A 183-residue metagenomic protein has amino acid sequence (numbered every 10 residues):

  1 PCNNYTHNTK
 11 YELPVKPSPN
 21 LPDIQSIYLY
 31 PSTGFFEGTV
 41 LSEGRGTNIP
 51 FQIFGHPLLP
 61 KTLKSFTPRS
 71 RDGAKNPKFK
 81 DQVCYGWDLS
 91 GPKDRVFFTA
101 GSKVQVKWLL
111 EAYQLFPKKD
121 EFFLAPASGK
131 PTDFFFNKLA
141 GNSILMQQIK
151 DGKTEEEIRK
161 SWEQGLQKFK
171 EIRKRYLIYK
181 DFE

Functional and structural regions predicted by a protein language model:
P1-T33: Conserved anion/nucleotide-ligand pocket segment
Y5, Y11, Y28-Y30, Y85 (+2 more regions): Sequence-level detector for tyrosine residue identity
V15-P17, R71, Y176: Generic alpha-helical propensity signal that fires on short helical segments and nearby coil/disordered stretches
L29, T33-L41, P68-N76: Glycine-rich, charged/polar anion/phosphate-binding loops that engage phosphate groups from diverse ligands
E37-T47, F54, L59: Active-site loops and adjacent core secondary-structure elements that bind or stabilize anionic groups
G46, K80-Q82, E171: A generic structural signal for short, non-catalytic loop/turn and secondary-structure boundary residues
P50, G55-S161: Conserved functional hotspot residues or short segments at active or partner-binding sites across diverse domains
M146-E183: C-terminal regions of mature proteins
